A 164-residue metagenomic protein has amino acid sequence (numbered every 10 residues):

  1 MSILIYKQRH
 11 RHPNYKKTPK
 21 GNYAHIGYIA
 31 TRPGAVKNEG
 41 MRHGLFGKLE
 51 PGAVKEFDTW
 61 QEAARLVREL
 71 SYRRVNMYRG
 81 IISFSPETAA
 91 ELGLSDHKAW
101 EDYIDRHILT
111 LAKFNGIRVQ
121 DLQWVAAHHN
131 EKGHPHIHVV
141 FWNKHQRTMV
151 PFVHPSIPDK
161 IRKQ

Functional and structural regions predicted by a protein language model:
M1-Q164: N-terminal nicking endonuclease/strand-transfer module with a His-rich metal-binding environment and a catalytic Tyr
